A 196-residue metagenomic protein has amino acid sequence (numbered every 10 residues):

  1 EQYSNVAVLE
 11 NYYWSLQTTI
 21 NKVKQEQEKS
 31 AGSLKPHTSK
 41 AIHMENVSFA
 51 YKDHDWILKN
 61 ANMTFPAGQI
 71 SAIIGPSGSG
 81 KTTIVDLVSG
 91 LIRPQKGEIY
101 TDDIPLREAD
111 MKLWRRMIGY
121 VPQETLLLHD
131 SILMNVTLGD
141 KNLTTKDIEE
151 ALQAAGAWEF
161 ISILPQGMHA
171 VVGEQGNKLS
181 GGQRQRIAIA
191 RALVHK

Functional and structural regions predicted by a protein language model:
E1-N21, S131: Cytosolic ends of transmembrane helices, especially the final helix of ABC transmembrane type-1 domains
I20-S71, P105-R107, K146, E150 (+1 more regions): Primarily ABC-family ATPase nucleotide-binding module
S71-A72, G119-Y120: Short beta-strand immediately N-terminal to the Walker A/P-loop
I74-P76: The feature captures the beta-strand-to-loop junction immediately N-terminal to the Walker
S89: Helix-to-loop junction immediately C-terminal to a conserved catalytic motif
E98-Y100, E108, R115, L133-E174: ABC ATPase nucleotide-binding domain helical subdomain, centered on the C-loop/LSGGQ "ABC signature"
I189: Hydrophobic anchor residue at the start of the ABC signature
H195-K196: Conserved signature/switch motifs of ABC ATPase nucleotide-binding domains
